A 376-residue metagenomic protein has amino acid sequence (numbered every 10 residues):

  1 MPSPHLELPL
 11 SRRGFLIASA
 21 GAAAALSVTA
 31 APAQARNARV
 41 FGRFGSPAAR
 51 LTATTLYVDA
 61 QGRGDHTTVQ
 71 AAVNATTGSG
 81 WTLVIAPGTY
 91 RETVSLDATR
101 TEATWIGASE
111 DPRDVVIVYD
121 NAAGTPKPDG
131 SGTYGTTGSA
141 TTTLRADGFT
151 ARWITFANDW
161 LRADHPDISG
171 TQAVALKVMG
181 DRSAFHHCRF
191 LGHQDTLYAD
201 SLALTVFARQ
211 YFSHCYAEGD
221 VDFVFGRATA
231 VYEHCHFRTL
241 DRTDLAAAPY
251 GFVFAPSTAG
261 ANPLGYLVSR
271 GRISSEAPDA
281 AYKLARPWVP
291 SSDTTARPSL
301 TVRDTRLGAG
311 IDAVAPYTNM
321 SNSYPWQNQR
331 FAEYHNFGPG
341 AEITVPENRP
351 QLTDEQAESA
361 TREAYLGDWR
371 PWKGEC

Functional and structural regions predicted by a protein language model:
M1-L10, A18-V28, N37: N-terminal secretory signal peptides
I17-A18, T68: Intrinsically disordered, low-complexity segments enriched in polar/charged small residues
V28-A30, V314: Generic secretory/membrane-interface signal
A33-A35: Boundary at the C-terminal end of the N-terminal hydrophobic targeting segment
R39-C376: Sequence-level preference for short, compositionally simple segments enriched in small aliphatic or small polar residues
